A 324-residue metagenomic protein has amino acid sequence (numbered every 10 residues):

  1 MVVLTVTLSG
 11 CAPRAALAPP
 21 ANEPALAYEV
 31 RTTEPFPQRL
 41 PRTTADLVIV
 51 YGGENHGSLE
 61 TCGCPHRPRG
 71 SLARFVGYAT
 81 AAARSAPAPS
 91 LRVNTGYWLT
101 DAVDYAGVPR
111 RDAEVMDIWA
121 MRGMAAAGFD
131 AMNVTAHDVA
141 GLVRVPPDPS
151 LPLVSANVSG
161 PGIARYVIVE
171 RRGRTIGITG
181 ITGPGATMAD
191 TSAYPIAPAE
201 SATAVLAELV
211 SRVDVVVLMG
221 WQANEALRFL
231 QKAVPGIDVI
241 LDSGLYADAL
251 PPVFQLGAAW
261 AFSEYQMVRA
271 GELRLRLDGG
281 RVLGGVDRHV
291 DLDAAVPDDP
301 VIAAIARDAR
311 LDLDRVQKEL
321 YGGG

Functional and structural regions predicted by a protein language model:
M1-S9: Bacterial N-terminal signal peptides
C11-G324: Acidic, metal/ion-coordinating pockets
